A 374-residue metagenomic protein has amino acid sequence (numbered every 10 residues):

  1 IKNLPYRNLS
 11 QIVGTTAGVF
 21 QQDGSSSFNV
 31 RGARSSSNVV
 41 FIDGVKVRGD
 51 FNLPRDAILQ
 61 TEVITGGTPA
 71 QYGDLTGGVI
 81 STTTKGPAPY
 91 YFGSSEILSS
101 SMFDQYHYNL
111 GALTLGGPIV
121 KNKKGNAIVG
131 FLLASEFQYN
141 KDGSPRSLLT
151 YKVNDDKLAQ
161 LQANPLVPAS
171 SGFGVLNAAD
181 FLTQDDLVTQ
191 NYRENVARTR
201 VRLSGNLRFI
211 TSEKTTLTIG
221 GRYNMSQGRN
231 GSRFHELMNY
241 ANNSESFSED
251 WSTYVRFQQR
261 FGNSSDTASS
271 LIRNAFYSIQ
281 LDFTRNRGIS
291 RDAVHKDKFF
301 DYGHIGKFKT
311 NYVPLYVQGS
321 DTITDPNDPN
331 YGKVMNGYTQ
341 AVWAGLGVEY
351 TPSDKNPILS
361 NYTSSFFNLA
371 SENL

Functional and structural regions predicted by a protein language model:
I1-P69, V79, L98, A112-P118: Periplasmic N-terminal accessory/gating domains of Gram-negative outer-membrane beta-barrel systems
V13, G93-I97, F131-S135, I219 (+1 more regions): Membrane-embedded beta-strand positions of outer-membrane beta-barrel proteins
S37, F92, I128: Conserved catalytic motifs of the protein kinase core domain
F51, Q60-T68, T76-V120, S135-F137 (+2 more regions): Short strand-turn segments of transmembrane beta-barrel domains in outer membranes, especially the first one or two
Q60, P87-E96, A178-V188, R198 (+2 more regions): Flexible, solvent-exposed coil segments and beta strand-coil junctions, predominantly the extracellular/periplasmic
L98-S101, V188-R193, N206, E236-E245: Extracellular loop and loop/strand-boundary signature of outer-membrane beta-barrel proteins
Y106-N230, E249-V255, Q259-F261, A275: Transmembrane beta-barrel wall of Gram-negative outer-membrane proteins
G221-L374: Replace "related TpsB outer-membrane translocases also match" with "some related outer-membrane beta-barrels such as
